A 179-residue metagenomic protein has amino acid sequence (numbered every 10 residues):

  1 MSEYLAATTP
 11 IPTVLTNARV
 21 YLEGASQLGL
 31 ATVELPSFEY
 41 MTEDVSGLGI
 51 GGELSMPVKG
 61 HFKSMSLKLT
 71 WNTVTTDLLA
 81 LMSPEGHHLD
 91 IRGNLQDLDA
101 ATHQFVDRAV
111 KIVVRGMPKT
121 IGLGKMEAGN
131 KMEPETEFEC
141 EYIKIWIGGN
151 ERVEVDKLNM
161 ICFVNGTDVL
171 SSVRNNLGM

Functional and structural regions predicted by a protein language model:
M1-E43, S172-M179: Polar/acidic, low-complexity leader/linker segments enriched in S/T/G and N/D
T13-L15, L28, F62-S66, P84-H88 (+2 more regions): A general secondary-structure signal for short beta-strands and their flanking turns/coil in non-transmembrane regions
A31-F62: A positional/architectural concept
D44-I50, R92-Q96, T102, K131 (+1 more regions): Eukaryotic N-proximal low-complexity acidic segments or loops
L48-E53, T73, R115-G124: Short acidic (Asp/Glu) patches
S55-T75, N130-I143: Oligomerization/assembly interface segments of phage tail-like spikes and tubes
S66-K119: A contiguous binding-surface segment within folded domains or other stable secondary-structure elements
M117-M179: Mixed-charge, glycine-accented linear interaction segment located at domain edges/termini
